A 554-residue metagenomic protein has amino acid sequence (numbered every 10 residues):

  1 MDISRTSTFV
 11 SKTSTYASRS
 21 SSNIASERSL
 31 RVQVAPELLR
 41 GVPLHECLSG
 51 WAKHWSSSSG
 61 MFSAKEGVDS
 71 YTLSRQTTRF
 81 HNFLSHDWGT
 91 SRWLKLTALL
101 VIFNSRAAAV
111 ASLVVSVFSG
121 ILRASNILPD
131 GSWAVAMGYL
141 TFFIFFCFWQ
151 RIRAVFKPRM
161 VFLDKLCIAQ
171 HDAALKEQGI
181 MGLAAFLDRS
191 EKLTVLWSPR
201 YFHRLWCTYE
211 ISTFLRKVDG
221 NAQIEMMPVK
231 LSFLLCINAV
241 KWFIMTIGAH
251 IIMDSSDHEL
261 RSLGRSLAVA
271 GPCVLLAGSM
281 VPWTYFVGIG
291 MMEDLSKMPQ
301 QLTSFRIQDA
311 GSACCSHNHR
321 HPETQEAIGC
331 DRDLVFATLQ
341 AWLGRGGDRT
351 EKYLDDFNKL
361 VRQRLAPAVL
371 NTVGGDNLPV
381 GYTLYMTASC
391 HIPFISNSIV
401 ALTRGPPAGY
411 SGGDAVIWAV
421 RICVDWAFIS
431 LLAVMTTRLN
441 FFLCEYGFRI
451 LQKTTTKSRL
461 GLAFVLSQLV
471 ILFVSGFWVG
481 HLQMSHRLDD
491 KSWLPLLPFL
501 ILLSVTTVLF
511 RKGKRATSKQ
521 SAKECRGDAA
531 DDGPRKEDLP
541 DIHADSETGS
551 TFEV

Functional and structural regions predicted by a protein language model:
D2-I3, T8-H543, F552-E553: The feature represents the membrane-entry module of six-transmembrane cation channels
